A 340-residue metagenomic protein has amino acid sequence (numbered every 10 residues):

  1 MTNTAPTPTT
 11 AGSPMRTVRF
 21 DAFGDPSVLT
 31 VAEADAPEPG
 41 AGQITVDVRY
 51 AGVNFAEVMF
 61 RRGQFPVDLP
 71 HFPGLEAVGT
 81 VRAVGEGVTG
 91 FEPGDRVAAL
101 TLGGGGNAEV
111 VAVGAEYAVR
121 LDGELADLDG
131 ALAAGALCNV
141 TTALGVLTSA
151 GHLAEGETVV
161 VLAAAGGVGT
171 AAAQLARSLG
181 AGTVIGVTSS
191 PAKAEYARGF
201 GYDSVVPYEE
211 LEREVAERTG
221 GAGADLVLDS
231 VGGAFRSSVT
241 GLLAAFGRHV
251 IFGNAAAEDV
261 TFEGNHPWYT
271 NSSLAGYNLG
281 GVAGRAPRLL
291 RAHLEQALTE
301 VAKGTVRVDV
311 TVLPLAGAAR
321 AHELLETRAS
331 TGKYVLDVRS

Functional and structural regions predicted by a protein language model:
T2-S13, P287-S340: C-terminal hydrophobic helical "lid"/dimerization subdomain of Rossmann-like NAD(P)H-dependent oxidoreductases
D35-G52, R61-G104, S230: Glycine-rich beta-strand-centered segment in the early N-terminal region that forms part of a ligand/cofactor-binding
M59, A99-A165: NAD(P)H dinucleotide-binding glycine-rich loop of Rossmann-like/cofactor-binding domains, especially the beta1-alpha1
F91-E92, L153, L243: Short, well-ordered loop/turn sites that connect or cap secondary structure elements
A134-E209: Mid-domain Rossmann-like dinucleotide-binding core that forms the NAD(H)/NADP(H) cofactor-binding site
V187-P191, Y208, S230, G253 (+1 more regions): N-terminal Rossmann-fold cofactor-binding loop
L211-G221: Short amphipathic alpha-helix with an adjacent loop that forms part of the alpha/beta core around
A234-T305, V338-S340: Glycine-rich phosphate-binding loop and adjacent beta-alpha segment of Rossmann(oid) nucleotide-cofactor-binding
